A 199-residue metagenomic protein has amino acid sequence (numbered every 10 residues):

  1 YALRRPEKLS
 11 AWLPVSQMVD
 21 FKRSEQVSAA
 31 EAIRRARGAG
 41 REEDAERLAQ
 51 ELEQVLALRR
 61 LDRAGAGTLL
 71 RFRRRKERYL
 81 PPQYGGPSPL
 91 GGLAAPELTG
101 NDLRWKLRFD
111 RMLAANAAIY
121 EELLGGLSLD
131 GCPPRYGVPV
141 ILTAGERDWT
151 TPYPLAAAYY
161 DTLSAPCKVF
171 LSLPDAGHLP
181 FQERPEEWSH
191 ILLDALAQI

Functional and structural regions predicted by a protein language model:
Y1-A2, Y160: A conserved amphipathic alpha-helix that caps or lines the catalytic cleft of carbohydrate- and lipid-modifying enzymes
A2-A57: A catalytic-pocket lid/entrance helix-loop region that shapes and gates access to the active site across common
A36-G131, V138: Alpha/beta-hydrolase
Y136, L142-A144, D148: Short beta-strand/loop motif that positions the catalytic acidic residue of the alpha/beta-hydrolase fold
W149-L155: Conserved alpha/beta-hydrolase "acid-adjacent" motif
D161-L179: Catalytic histidine neighborhood in serine/cysteine hydrolases with alpha/beta-hydrolase-type architecture
A176-S189: Catalytic histidine-centered segment of alpha/beta-hydrolase-like enzymes
I191-I199: C-terminal alpha-helix
